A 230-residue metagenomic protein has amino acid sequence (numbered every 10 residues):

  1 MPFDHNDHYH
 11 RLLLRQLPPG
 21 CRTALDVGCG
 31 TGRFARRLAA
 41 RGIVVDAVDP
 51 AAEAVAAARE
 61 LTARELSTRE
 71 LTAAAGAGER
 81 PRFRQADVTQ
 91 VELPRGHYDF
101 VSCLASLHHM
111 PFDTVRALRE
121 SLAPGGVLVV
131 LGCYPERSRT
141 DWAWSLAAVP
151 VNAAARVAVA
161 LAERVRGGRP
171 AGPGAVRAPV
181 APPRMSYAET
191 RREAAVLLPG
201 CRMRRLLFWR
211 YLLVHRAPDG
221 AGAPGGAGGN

Functional and structural regions predicted by a protein language model:
D4-R22: Conserved alpha-helix/loop element of class I SAM-dependent methyltransferases that forms part of the SAM/SAH-binding
L25, T31-R33, R37-E65, R69-Q90: Class I SAM-dependent methyltransferase SAM/SAH-binding core
S102: A conserved beta-strand element that flanks and buttresses the S-adenosyl-L-methionine
A105-S106: Short catalytic micro-motifs in class I SAM-dependent methyltransferases
H109-L118: A short, conserved alpha-helix within the catalytic core of class I
L122-V127: Short glycine-dipeptide loop
V129-A158: Conserved class I S-adenosyl-L-methionine
V180-P199: Short alpha-helix
